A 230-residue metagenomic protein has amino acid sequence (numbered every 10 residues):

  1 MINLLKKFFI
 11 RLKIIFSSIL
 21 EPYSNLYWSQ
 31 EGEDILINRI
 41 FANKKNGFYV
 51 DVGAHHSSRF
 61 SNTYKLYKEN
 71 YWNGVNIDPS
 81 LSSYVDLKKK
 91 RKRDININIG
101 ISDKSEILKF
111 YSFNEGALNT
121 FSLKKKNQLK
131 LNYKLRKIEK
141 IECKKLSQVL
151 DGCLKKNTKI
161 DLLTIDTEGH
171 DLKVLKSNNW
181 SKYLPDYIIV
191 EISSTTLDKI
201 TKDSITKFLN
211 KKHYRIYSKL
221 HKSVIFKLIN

Functional and structural regions predicted by a protein language model:
M1-N230: Phosphate/nucleotide-binding beta-alpha loop and adjacent structural elements of enzyme active sites
